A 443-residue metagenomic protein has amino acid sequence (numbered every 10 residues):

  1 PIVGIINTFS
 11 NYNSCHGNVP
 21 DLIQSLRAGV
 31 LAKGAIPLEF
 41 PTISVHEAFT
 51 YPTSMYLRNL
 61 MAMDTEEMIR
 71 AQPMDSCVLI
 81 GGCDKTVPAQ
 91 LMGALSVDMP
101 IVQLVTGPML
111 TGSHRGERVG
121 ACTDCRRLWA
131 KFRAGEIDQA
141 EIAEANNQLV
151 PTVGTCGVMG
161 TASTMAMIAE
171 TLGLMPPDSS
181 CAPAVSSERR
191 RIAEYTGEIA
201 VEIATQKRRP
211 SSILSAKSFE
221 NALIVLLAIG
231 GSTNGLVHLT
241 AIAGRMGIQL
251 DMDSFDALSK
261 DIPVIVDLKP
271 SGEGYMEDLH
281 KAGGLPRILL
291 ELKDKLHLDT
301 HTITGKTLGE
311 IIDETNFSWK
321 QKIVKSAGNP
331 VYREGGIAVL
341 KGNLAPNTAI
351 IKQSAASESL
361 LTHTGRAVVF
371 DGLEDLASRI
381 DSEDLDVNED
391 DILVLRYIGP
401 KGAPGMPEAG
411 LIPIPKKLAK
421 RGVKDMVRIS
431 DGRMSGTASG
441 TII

Functional and structural regions predicted by a protein language model:
P1-N11, C15, Q24-I43, A48 (+5 more regions): Catalytic or ion-coupling anion/metal-binding cores of large enzyme and transporter domains
V19: Glycine-rich beta-alpha loop segments
L60-Q72: Short, well-structured alpha-helical segments in soluble
I69, I80-G81: Conserved beta-strand-loop-alpha-helix hinge of the TIR/SEFIR fold
A71-S76, I398: Short, surface-exposed connector motifs at secondary-structure boundaries
S76-L79, G157: Short catalytic-loop micro-motif centered on adjacent basic/acidic residues
